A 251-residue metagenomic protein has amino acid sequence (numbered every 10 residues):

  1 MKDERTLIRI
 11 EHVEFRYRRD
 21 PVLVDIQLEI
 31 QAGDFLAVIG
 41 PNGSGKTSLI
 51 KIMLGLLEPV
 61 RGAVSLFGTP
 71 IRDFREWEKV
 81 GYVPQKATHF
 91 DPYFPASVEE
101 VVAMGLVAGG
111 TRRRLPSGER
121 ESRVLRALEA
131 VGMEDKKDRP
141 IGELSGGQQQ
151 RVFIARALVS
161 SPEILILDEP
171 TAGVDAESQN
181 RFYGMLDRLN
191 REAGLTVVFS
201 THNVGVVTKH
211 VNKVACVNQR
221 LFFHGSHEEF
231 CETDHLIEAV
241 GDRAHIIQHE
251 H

Functional and structural regions predicted by a protein language model:
L54: Helix-to-loop junction immediately C-terminal to a conserved catalytic motif
G62-E76: Conserved ABC transporter NBD signature motif
A103, S117-K136: Conserved ABC ATPase "signature" region
P140-L144, Q148: Conserved ABC ATPase signature
S161: Conserved catalytic motifs of ABC-family nucleotide-binding domains
L165-D168: Catalytic Walker B motif of ABC-type/P-loop ATPase nucleotide-binding domains
K213-S226: H-loop (His-switch) and adjacent beta-strand-loop-beta switch element of ABC-type ATPase nucleotide-binding domains
